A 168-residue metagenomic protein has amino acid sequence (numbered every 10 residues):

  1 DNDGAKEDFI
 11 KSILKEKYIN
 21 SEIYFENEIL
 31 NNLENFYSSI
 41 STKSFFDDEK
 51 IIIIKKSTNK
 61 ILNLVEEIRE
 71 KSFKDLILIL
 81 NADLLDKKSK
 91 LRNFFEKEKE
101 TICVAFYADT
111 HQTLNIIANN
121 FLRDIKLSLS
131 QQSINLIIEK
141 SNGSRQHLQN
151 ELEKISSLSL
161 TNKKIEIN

Functional and structural regions predicted by a protein language model:
D1-N168: Conserved beta/loop motifs at nucleotide-recognition and modification sites
